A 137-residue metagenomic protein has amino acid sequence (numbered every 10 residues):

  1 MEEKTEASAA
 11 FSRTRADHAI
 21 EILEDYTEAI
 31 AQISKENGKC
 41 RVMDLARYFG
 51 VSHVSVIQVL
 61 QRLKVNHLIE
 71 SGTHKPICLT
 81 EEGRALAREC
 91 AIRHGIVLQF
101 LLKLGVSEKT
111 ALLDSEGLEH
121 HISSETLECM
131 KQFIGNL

Functional and structural regions predicted by a protein language model:
M1-E3, L113-L137: C-terminal regulatory/oligomerization modules of transcriptional regulators
M1-R13: Long, low-complexity, charged/polar intrinsically disordered regions in eukaryotic proteins
R13-V51: N-terminal helix-turn-helix DNA-binding core of bacterial DNA-binding proteins
I20, L79-T80, S123: Residue-level signal for threonine
A29, V59-R62, L68, E82 (+2 more regions): Residue-level recognition of specific faces of alpha-helices
V42-I77: Canonical helix-turn-helix DNA-binding module
K75-H94: Basic, amphipathic "hinge/linker" alpha-helix immediately C-terminal to the N-terminal HTH DNA-binding motif
A91-S124: Arg/Lys-rich, alpha-helical DNA-contact motif
